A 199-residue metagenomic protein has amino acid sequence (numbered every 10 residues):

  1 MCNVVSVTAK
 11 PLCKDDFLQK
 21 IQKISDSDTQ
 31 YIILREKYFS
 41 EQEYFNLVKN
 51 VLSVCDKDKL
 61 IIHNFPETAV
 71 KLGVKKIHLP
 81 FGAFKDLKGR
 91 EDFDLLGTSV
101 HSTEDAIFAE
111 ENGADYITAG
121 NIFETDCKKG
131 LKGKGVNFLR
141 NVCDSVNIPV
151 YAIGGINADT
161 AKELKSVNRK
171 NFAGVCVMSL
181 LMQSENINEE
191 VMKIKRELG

Functional and structural regions predicted by a protein language model:
M1-L18, D94-V100: Active-site mouth loops of central-metabolism enzymes
N3-V5, Q30-I33, K59-I61, K75-H78 (+4 more regions): Structural preference for beta-strand elements that scaffold enzyme active sites
S6, L79-G89, T118-G130, A161 (+1 more regions): Glycine-rich phosphate-binding active-site loops on the catalytic face of alpha/beta enzymes
K10, E36, F81, V100-S102 (+3 more regions): Short secondary-structure boundary segments
D16-Y31, E67, L72, G82 (+2 more regions): Alpha/beta enzyme core
S25, T29-R90: N-terminal active-site wall of soluble small-molecule enzyme domains
F45-I62, F84, R90-S102, G130-N157 (+2 more regions): Alpha-helix-loop-beta-strand connector modules within alpha/beta enzyme cores
K71-L72, K76, F81-A83, G97-D144 (+1 more regions): Glycine/Thr-rich beta-alpha phosphate-binding loop at enzyme active sites
